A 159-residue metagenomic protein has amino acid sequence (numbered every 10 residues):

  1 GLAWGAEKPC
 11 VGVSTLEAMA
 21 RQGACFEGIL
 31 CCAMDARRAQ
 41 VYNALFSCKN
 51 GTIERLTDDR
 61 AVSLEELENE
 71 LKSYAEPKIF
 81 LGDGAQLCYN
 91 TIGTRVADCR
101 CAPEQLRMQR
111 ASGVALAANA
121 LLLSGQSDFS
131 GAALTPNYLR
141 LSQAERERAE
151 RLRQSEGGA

Functional and structural regions predicted by a protein language model:
G1, T52, P77, L123-S124: Sparse, context-dependent recognition of short Cys/His-centered cofactor- or disulfide-binding micro-motifs
G1-K8: DPxDG-like acidic metal-binding loop motif
L2, M19-G23, V114-A118: Buried hydrophobic packing segments
G5, T91, L121: Solvent-exposed, charged/polar functional surfaces in cytosolic regulatory/catalytic domains
P9-Q109, Q143: Surface "functional belts" at beta-alpha junctions
A102-A159: Acyltransferase
